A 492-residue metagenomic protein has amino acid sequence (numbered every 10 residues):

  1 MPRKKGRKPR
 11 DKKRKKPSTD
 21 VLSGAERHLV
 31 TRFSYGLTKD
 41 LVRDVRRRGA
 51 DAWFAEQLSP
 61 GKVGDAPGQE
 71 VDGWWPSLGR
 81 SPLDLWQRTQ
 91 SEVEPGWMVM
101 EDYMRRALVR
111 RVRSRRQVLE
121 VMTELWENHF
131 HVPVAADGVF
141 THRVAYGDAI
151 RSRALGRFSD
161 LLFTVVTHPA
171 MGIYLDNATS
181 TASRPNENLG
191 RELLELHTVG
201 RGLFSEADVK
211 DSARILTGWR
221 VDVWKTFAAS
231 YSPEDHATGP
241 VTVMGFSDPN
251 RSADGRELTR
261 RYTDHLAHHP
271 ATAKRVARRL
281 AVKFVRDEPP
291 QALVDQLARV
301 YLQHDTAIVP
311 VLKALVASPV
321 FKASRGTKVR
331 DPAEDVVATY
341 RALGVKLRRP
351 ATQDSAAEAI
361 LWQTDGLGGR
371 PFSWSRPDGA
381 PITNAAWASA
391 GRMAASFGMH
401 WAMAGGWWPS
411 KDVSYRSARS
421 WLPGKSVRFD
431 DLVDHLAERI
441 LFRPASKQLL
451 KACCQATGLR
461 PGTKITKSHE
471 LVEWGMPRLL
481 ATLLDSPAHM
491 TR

Functional and structural regions predicted by a protein language model:
P2-K15, L85-Q87, Y103-M104, V139-S355 (+2 more regions): Active-site substrate-binding loop specific to GH73 endo-beta-N-acetylglucosaminidase modules in bacterial autolysins
R3, K39-R153: N-terminal accessory alpha/beta regions
R10-K39, H269, A273-H304, K313-R492: Flexible, low-complexity segments enriched for small/polar residues
R27-R32, P95-M98, R184-N188, E234-D235 (+1 more regions): Short, compositionally biased low-complexity segments
F33, R110-R111, H129-P133, L196 (+4 more regions): Alpha-helix C-capping/helix-to-loop hinge sites
V42, A50-W53, V209, L432 (+1 more regions): Hydrophobic/aromatic residues in well-formed alpha-helices
T89-V93, R113, P133, N177-S180 (+3 more regions): A ubiquitous short alpha-helical element
